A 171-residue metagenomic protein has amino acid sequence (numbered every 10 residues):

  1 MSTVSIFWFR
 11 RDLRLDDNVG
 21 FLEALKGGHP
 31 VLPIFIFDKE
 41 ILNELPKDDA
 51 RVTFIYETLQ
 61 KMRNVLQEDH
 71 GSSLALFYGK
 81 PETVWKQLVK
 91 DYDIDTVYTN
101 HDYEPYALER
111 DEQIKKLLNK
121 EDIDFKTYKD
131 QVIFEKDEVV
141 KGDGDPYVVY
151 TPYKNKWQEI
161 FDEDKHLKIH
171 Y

Functional and structural regions predicted by a protein language model:
M1-K165: Trp/Phe/Arg-rich N-terminal binding region typifying the photolyase-homology
H166-Y171: Substrate/cofactor-recognition hotspot
